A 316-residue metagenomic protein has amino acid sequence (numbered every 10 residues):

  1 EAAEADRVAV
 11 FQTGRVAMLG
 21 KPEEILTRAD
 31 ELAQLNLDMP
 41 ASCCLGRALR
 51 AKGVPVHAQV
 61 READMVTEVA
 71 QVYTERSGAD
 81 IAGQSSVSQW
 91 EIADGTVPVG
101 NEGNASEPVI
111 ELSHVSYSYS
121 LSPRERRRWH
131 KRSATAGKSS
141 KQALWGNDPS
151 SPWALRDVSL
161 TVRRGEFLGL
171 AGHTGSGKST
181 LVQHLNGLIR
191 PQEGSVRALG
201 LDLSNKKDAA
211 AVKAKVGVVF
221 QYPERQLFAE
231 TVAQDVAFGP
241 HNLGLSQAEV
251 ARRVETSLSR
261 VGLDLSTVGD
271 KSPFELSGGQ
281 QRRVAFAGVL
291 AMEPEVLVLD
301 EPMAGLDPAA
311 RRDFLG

Functional and structural regions predicted by a protein language model:
A171-H173: The feature captures the beta-strand-to-loop junction immediately N-terminal to the Walker
N186: Helix-to-loop junction immediately C-terminal to a conserved catalytic motif
G194-S204, V212: Conserved ABC transporter NBD signature motif
S272-L276, Q280: Conserved ABC ATPase signature
F286-A287: Hydrophobic anchor residue at the start of the ABC signature
E293: Conserved catalytic motifs of ABC-family nucleotide-binding domains
L297-D300: Catalytic Walker B motif of ABC-type/P-loop ATPase nucleotide-binding domains
